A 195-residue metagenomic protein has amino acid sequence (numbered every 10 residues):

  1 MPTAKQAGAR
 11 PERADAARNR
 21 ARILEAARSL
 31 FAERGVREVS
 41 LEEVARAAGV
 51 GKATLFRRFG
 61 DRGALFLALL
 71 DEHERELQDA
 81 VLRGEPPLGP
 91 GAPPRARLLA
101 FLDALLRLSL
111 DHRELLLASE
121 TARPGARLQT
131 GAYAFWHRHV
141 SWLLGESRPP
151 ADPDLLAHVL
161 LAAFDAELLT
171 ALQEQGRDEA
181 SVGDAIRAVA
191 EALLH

Functional and structural regions predicted by a protein language model:
M1-R34, E38-A47, A64-L67: Basic, helix-initiating cap at the start of DNA-binding domains
A26-L30, A68, A80, L108 (+1 more regions): Short amphipathic alpha-helical elements of helix-turn-helix/winged-helix folds
S29, E33, D61, R83 (+5 more regions): Conserved amphipathic alpha-helical interaction elements at protein-protein interfaces in regulatory, energy-coupling
G49-F59: Short hydrophobic/aromatic patch on the recognition helix
R62, L69, H73, L77 (+3 more regions): Hydrophobic/aromatic residues within well-ordered alpha-helical segments
F66-H73, H112, L116: Alpha-helical DNA-contacting segments of helix-turn-helix folds
A68, L82-L110, A157, G183: Hydrophobic alpha-helical connector segments
L117-T121, A126-T130, A134, G145-A190: Hydrophobic/aromatic-rich alpha-helical bundle segments in the mid-to-C-terminal region
